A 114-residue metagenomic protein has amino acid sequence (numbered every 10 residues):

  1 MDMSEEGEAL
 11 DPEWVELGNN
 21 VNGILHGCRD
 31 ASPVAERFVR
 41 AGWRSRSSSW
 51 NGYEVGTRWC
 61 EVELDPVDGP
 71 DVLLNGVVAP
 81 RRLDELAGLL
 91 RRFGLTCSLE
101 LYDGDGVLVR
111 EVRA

Functional and structural regions predicted by a protein language model:
M1-A114: Structured alpha/beta or helical-core interaction and ligand-binding surfaces enriched in interleaved
